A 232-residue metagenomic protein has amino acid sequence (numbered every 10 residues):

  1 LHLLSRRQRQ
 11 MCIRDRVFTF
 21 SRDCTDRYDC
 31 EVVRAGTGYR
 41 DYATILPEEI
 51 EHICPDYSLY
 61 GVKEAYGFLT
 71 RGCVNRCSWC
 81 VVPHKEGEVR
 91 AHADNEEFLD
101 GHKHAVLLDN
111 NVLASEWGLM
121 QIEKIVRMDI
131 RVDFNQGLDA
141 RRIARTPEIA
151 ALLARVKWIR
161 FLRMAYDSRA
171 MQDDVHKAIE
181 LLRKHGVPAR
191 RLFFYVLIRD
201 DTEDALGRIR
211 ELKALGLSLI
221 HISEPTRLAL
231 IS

Functional and structural regions predicted by a protein language model:
L1, R16, V81-A178, A189-R199 (+1 more regions): Core AdoMet radical
H2-R9, I13, H221-I231: Single conserved hydrophobic/aromatic residue that forms the stacking wall/gate of nucleotide- or nucleobase-binding
Q10, R14-F18, V33-T37: Short beta-strand elements of ligand-binding domains
D26-I53: A broadly conserved sequence feature marking short terminus-proximal activation segments in nucleic acid-centric
H52-E86, H104-D109: N-terminal pre-triad scaffold of radical SAM enzymes
V126, R183, R210-K213: Anion (oxyanion) recognition and catalysis
H185-V187: Short helix-capping segments at alpha-helix termini
D200-K213: Catalytic cores of alpha/beta
